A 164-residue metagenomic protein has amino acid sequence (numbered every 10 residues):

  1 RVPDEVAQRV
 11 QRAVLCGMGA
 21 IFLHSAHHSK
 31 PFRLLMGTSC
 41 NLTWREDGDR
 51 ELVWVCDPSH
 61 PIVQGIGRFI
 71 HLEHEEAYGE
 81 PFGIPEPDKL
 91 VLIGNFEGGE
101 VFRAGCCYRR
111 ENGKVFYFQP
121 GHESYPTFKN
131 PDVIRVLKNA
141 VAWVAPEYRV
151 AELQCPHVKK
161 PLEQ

Functional and structural regions predicted by a protein language model:
R1-I66: A glycine-rich, often tryptophan-bearing local segment used as a flexible ligand/cofactor-contacting loop or short
V2-E5, G98, D132, V136: Soluble or luminal CAZymes and related metallo-dependent hydrolases
G19, H71, A145-R149: Generic structural signal for secondary-structure transition and capping sites
L23-A26, N95, F118-H122: Active-site-proximal beta-strand/loop segments in catalytic clefts of secreted hydrolases
N41-Y117: Catalytic beta-strand/loop cores that center a nucleophilic Ser/Cys/Thr and support acyl-enzyme chemistry
F102, R110-Q164: Extracellular ligand-binding/catalytic regions of CAZymes and related secreted enzymes and adhesion modules
